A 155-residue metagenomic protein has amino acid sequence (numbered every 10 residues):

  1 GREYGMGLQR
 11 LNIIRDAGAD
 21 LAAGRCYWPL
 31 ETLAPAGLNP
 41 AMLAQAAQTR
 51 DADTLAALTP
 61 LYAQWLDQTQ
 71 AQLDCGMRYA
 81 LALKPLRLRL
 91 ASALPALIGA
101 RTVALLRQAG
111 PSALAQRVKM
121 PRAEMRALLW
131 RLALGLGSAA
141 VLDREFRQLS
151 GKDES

Functional and structural regions predicted by a protein language model:
G1-G7, I14, G18-S155: Catalytic cores of Mg2+-dependent Asp-rich isoprenoid enzymes
